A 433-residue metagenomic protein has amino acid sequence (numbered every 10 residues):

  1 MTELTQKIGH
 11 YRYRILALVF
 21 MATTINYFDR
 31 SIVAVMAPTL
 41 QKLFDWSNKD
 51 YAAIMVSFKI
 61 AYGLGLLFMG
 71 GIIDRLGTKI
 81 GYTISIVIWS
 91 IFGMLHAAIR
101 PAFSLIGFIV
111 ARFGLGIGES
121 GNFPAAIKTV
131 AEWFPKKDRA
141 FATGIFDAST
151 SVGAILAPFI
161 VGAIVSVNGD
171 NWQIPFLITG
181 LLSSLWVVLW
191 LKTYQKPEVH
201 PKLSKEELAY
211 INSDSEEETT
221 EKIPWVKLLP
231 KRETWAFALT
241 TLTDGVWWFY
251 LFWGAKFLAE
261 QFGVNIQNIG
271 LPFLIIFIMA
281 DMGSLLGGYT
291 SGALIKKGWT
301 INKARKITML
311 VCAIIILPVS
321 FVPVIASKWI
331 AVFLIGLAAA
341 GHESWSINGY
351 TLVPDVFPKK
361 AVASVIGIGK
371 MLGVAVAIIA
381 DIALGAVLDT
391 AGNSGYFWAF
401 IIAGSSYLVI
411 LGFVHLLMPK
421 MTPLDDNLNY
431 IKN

Functional and structural regions predicted by a protein language model:
V33-A34, P230-G287, H342, S346 (+2 more regions): Extracytoplasmic gate region of multi-pass secondary transporters
V56-G71, L274-G287: Central cavity-lining transmembrane alpha-helices of secondary-active solute carriers, predominantly the Major
L64-L105: Conserved MFS/SLC helix-loop-helix module at the cytosolic interface between two early adjacent transmembrane helices
V87-A102, L310-A326: C-terminal ends and interior cores of transmembrane alpha-helices in multi-pass membrane transporters/permeases
A111-S151: Cytoplasmic helix-loop-helix junction between adjacent transmembrane helices in 12-TM secondary transporters
A140-G162, S166, A280-S284, K370-A380: Glycine-rich segments within core transmembrane alpha-helices of 12-TM secondary carriers
F146-E198: Helix-loop-helix hairpin linking two adjacent transmembrane segments in secondary transporters
S284, P354-T390: A late C-terminal transmembrane helix in Major Facilitator Superfamily
